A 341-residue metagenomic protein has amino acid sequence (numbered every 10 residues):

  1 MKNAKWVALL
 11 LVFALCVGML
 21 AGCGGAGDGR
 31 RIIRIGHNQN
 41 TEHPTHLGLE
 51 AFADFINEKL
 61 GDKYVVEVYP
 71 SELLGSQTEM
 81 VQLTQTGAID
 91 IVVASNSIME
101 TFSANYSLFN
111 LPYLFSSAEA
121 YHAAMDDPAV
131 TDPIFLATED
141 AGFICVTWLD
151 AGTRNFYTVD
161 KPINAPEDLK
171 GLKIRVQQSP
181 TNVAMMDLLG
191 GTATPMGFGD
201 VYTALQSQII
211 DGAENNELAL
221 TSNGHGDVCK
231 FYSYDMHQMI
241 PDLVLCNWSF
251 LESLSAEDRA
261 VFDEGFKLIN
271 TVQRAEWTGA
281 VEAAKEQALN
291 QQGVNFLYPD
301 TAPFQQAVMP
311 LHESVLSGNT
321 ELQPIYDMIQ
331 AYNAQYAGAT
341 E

Functional and structural regions predicted by a protein language model:
M1, P133-T138: Short, solvent-exposed secondary-structure boundary motifs
M1-L10: Bacterial N-terminal signal peptides that target proteins for export
L10-L11, V130: Generic detector of short alpha-helix boundary/capping microenvironments and adjacent low-complexity segments
F13-V17: Core hydrophobic alpha-helical transmembrane segments of single-pass membrane proteins
G18-G22: C-terminal motif of bacterial Sec signal peptides marking the signal peptidase cleavage site
G24-E119, T138-E341: N-terminal secretory/targeting leader peptides
A118-F135: A gly/proline- and charged-residue-enriched helix-loop-helix capping module
